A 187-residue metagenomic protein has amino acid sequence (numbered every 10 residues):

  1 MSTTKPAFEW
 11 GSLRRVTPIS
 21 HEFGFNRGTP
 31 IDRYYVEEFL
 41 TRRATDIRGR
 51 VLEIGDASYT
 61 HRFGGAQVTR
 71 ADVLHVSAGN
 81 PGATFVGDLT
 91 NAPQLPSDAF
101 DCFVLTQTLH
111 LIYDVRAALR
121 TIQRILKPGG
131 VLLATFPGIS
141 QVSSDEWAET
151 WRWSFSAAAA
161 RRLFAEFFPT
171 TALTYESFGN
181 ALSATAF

Functional and structural regions predicted by a protein language model:
S2-T45: Class I SAM-dependent methyltransferase Rossmann-like catalytic core, especially the SAM/SAH-binding loop
R27, S144-L163: Acceptor-substrate binding/catalytic loop of class I
D46-S58: Conserved class I S-adenosyl-L-methionine
G87-F103: A short acidic, Gly/Pro-enriched loop at the edge of an enzyme's catalytic core that lines a small-molecule cofactor
D101-D114: A short SAM/SAH-binding and catalytic strip from SAM-dependent methyltransferases
R116-V131: A short glycine-rich, Lys/Arg-flanked "PGG" loop and its adjoining helix->strand segment in the class I
A134-F136, S140: Acidic carboxylate diad motif detector
T171-F187: Conserved catalytic loop of SAM-dependent methyltransferase domains
